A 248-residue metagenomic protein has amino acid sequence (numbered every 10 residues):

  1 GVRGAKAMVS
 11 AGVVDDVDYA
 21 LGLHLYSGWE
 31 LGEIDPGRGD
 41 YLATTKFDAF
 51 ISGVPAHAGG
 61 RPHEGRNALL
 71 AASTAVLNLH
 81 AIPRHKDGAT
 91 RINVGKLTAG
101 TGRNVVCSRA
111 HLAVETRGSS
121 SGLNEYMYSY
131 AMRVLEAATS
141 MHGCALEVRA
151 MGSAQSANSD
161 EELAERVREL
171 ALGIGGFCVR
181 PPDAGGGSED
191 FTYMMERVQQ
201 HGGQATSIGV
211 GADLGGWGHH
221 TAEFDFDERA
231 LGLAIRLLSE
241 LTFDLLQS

Functional and structural regions predicted by a protein language model:
G1-K96, T101-C107: Histidine/acidic-residue-rich, glycine-tolerant segments that coordinate divalent metal ions
L69-S248: Metal-dependent amide/peptide-bond hydrolase catalytic core, centered on the "pita-bread" metallohydrolase fold
